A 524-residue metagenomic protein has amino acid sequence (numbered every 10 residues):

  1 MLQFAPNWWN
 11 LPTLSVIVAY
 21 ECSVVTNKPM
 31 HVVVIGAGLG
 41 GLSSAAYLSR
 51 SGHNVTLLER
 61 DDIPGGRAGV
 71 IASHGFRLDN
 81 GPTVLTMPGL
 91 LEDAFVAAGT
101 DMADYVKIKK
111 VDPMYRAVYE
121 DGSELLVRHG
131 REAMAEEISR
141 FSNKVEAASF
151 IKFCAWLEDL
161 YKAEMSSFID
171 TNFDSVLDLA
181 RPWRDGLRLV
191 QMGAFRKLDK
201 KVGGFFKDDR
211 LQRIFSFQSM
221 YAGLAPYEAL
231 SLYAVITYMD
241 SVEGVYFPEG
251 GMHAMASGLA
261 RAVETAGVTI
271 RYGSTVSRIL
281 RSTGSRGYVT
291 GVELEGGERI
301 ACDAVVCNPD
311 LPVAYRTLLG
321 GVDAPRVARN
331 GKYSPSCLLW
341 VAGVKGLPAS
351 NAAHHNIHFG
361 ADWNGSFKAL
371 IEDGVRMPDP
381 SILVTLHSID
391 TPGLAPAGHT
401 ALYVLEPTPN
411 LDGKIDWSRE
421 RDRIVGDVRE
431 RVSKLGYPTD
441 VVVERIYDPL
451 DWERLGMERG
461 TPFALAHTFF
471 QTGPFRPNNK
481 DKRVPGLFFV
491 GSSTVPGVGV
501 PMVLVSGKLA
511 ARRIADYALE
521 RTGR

Functional and structural regions predicted by a protein language model:
Q3-V32, R50-S51, F469, F475: Extreme N-terminal leader/targeting segments of oxidoreductases
N27-A163: N-terminal glycine-rich phosphate/pyrophosphate-binding loop and immediately adjacent elements
E120-E228: Rossmann-like flavin
D208-A222, D379-L383, Y437-P496: A glycine-rich dinucleotide-binding beta-alpha-beta segment and adjacent secondary-structure elements that constitute
V235-T283, G287-V289: Helical element adjacent to the flavin cofactor pocket in flavoenzyme catalytic cores
T275-P396: Mid-domain catalytic core of redox enzymes that form a hydrophobic substrate pocket/lid adjacent to a catalytic redox
S381-H467: FAD-dependent oxidoreductase catalytic-site/capping-region signature
T494-I514: A conserved FAD-binding loop/helix module that cradles the flavin
